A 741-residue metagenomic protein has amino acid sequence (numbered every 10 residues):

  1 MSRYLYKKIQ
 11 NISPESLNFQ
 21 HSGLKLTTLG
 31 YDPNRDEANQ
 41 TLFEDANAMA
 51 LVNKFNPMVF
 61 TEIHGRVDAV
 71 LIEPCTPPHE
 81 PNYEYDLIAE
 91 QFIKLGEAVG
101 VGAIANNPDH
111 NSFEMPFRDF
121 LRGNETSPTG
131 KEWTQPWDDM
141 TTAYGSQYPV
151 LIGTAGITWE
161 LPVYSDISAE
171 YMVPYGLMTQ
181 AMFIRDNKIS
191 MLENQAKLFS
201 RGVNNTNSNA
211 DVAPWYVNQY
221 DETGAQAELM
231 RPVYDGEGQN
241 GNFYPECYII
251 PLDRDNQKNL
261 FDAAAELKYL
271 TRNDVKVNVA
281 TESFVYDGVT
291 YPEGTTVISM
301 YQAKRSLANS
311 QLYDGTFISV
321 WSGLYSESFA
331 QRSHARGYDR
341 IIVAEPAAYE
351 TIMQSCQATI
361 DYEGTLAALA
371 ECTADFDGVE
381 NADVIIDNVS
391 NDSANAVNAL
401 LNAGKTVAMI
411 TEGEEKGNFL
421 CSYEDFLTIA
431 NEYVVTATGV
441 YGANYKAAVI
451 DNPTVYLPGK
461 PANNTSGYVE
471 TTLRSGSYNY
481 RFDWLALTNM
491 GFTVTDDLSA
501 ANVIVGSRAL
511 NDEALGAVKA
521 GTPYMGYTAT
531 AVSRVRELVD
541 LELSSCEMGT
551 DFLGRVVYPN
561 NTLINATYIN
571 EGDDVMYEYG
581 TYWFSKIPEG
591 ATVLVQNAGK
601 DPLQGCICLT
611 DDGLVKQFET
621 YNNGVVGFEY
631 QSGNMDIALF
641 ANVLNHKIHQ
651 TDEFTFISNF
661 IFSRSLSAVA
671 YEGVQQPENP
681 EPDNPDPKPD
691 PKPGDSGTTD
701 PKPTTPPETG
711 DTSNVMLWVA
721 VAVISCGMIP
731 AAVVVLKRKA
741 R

Functional and structural regions predicted by a protein language model:
M1, L29, R35-D36, L51 (+4 more regions): Intrinsic-disorder/low-complexity accessory segments
M1-Q91: Active-site/substrate-binding loop(s) of hydrolase catalytic cores
E672-T712: C-terminal low-complexity, Ser/Thr- and acidic/Pro-rich disordered "stalk" regions positioned immediately N-terminal
K688-K692, V719, R741: N-terminal targeting leader peptides, primarily classical Sec-type signal peptides for secretion
E708-V723: Juxtamembrane/start-of-transmembrane alpha-helix segments at the extracytoplasmic/lumenal side of membrane anchors
A722-R741: C-terminal membrane-anchoring or membrane-association module
